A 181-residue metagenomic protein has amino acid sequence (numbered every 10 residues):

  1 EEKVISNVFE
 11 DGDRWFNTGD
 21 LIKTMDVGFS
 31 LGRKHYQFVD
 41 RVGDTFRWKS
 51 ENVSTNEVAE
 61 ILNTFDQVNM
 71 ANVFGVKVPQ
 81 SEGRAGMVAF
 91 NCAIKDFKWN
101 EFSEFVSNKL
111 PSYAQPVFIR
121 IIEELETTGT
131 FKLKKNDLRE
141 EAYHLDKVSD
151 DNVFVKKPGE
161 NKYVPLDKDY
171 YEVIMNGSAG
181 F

Functional and structural regions predicted by a protein language model:
E2-A114, E124-L133, D137, D167: AMP-binding/adenylate-forming catalytic core of the ANL superfamily
D20, K147-N152: Short, charge- and proline-biased low-complexity linear segments that act as flexible interaction/docking motifs
K109-L133, D150-N176: AMP-binding/adenylate-forming catalytic domain of the ANL superfamily
E140-K147: Short arginine-rich
S178-F181: Long, low-complexity intrinsically disordered regulatory regions in eukaryotic signaling/cytoskeletal proteins
